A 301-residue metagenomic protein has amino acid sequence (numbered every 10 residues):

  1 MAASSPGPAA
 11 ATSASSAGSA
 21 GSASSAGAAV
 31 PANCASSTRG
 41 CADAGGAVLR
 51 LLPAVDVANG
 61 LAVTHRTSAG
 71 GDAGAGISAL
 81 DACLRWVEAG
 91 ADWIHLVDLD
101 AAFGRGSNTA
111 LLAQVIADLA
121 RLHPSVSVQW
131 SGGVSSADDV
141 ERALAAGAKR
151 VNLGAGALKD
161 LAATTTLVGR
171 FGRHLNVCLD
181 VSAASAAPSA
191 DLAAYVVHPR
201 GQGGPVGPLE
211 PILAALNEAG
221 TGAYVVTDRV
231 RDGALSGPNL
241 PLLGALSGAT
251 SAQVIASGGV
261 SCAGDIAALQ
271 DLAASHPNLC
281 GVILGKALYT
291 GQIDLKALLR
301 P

Functional and structural regions predicted by a protein language model:
R50-V55, I94-L96, V128-G132, V151-L153 (+4 more regions): Hydrophobic faces of well-ordered beta-strands that scaffold small-molecule active sites in alpha/beta enzyme cores
V57-G71, A148-D232: Conserved anion-binding
A75-V87, S136-E141, P205-A215: Short, acidic/polar
W93-L111, A155, V226-L235: Glycine-rich, proline-tolerant flexible connector loops at the mouths of alpha/beta enzymes
R105-Q129, T164-V181, G237-A263: Alpha-helix-loop-beta-strand connector modules within alpha/beta enzyme cores
S127-R150, P241-P277, I293, A297-L298: Catalytic cores of alpha/beta
A163-R170, Q270-P301: C-terminal helical cap(s) of enzyme catalytic domains, especially alpha/beta-barrels
